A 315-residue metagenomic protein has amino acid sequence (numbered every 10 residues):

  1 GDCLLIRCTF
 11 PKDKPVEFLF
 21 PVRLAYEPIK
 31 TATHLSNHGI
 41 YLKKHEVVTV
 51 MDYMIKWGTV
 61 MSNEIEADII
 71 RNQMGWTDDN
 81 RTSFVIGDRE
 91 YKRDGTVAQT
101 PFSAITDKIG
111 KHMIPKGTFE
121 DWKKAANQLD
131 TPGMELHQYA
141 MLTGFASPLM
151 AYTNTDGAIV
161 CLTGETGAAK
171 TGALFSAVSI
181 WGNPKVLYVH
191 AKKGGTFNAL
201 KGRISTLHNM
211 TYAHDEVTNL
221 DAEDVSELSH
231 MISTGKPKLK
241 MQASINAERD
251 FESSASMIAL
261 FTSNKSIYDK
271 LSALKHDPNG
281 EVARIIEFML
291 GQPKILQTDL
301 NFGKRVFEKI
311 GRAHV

Functional and structural regions predicted by a protein language model:
G1-P132, G202, L207, S272: Conserved glycine-centered beta->alpha loop in an early N-terminal alpha/beta scaffold
T96-L187: P-loop NTPase catalytic core of nucleic-acid-dependent motor ATPases
C161, A173-V225: AAA+/P-loop NTPase substrate/partner-engagement loops
A213-I232, A255, D269-D277: Conserved AAA+/SF3 P-loop NTPase catalytic/coupling segment centered on the Walker-B
S226-Q242, R249: Conserved catalytic/switch belt of AAA+ P-loop NTPases
M241, S256-K265, E287-F288: Structural recognition of the conserved hydrophobic beta-strand(s) that form the central parallel beta-sheet of P-loop
D269-I295, V306-F307: A short helix-turn-beta junction within AAA+ P-loop NTPase domains corresponding to the substrate/partner-engaging
A313-V315: Conserved small/polar residues in nucleotide/adenosyl-binding loops
